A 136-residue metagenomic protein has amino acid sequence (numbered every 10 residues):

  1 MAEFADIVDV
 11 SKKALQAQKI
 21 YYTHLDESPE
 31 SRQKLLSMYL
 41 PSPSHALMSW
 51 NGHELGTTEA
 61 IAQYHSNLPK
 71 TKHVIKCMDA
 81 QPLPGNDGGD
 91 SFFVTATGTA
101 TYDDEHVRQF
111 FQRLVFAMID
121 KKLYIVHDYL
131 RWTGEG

Functional and structural regions predicted by a protein language model:
M1-E27: Short, low-complexity N-terminal intrinsically disordered segments enriched in polar/charged residues
S11-Q18, P29-R32, T58, G89 (+3 more regions): Generic preference for well-ordered alpha-helical elements
Q18-Y22, D26, L36-L40, A62 (+4 more regions): Amphipathic alpha-helical interaction motifs in eukaryotic regulatory proteins
Y22-P29, P43, P69-K72, Y102-D104 (+1 more regions): Eukaryotic basic, amphipathic alpha-helical target segments in cytosolic regions
R32-G89: A solvent-exposed, acidic/Ser-Thr-rich amphipathic alpha-helical stretch
Q63-L68, G85-D87, F93, H106-Q109 (+1 more regions): Extended, compositionally simple fibrous regions characteristic of intermediate-filament-like scaffolds
P84-D90, A117-K122: A short, structured loop/turn motif at beta-sheet edges
T95, D103-G136: Short beta-strand edge/turn micro-motifs at domain boundaries
